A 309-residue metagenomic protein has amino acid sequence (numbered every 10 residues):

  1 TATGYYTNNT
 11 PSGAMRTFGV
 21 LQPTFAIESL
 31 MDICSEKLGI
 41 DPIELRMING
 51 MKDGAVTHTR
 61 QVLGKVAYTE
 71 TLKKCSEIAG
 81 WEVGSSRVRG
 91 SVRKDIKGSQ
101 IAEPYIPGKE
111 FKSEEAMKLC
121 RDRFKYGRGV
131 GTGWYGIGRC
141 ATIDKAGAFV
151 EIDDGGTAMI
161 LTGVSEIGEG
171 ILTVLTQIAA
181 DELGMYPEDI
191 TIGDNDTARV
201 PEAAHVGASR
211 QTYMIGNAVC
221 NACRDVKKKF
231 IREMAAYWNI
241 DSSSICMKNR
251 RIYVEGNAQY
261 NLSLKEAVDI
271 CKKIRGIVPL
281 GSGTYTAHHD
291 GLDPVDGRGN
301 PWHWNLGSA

Functional and structural regions predicted by a protein language model:
T1-Y5, A26-S29, E36-L38, E44-M159 (+2 more regions): Cofactor-centric catalytic regions
T10-P23, A208: A short glycine-threonine-serine/GTX helix/turn-capping micro-motif
L183-P187: Phosphate-handling active-site elements
